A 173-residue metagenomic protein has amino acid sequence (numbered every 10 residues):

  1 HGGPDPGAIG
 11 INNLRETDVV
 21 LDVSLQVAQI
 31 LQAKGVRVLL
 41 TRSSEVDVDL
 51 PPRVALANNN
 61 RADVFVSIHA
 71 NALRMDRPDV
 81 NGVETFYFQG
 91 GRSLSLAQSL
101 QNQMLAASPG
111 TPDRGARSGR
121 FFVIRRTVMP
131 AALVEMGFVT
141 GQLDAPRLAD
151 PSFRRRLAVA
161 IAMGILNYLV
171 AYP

Functional and structural regions predicted by a protein language model:
H1-L56, N60, R74-M75, N81: Active-site histidine-acidic residue metal-binding/catalytic motifs, centered on HxH/HExxH-like signatures
G2-D5, L40-V48, A70-M75, G90-L94 (+6 more regions): Solvent-exposed loop/turn segments at secondary-structure junctions within structured extracellular/periplasmic domains
G10-D18, L100, L143-D144, L148: Periplasmic OmpA-like peptidoglycan-binding domain that tethers envelope proteins to the cell wall
L21-A28, P51-V54, A62, G82-V83 (+5 more regions): Extracytoplasmic/secreted envelope proteins and their assembly/folding machinery, especially bacterial periplasmic
L25-V36, N58-A62, A70, Q101-P109 (+2 more regions): Sec-exported extracytoplasmic/periplasmic mature domains
N60, S67-I68, R74, F86 (+1 more regions): Active-site-adjacent mobile loop/cap segments within catalytic or ligand-binding domains
D79-Y87: Short, surface-exposed, charged loop/turn segments at secondary-structure junctions
